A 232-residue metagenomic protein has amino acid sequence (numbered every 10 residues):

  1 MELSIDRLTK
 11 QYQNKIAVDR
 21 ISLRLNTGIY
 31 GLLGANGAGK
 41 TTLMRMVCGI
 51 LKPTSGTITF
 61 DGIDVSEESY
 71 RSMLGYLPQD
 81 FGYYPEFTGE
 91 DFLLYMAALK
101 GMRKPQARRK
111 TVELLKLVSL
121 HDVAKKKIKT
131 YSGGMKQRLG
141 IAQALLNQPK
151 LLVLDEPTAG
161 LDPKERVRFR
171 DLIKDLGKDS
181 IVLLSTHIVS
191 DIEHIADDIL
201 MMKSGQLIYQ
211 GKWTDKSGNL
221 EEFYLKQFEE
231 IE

Functional and structural regions predicted by a protein language model:
C48: Helix-to-loop junction immediately C-terminal to a conserved catalytic motif
G56-Y70, Y209-G211: Conserved ABC transporter NBD signature motif
L94, A98, P105-V123: Conserved ABC ATPase "signature" region
K127-Y131: Conserved ABC ATPase signature
L152-E156: Catalytic Walker B motif of ABC-type/P-loop ATPase nucleotide-binding domains
